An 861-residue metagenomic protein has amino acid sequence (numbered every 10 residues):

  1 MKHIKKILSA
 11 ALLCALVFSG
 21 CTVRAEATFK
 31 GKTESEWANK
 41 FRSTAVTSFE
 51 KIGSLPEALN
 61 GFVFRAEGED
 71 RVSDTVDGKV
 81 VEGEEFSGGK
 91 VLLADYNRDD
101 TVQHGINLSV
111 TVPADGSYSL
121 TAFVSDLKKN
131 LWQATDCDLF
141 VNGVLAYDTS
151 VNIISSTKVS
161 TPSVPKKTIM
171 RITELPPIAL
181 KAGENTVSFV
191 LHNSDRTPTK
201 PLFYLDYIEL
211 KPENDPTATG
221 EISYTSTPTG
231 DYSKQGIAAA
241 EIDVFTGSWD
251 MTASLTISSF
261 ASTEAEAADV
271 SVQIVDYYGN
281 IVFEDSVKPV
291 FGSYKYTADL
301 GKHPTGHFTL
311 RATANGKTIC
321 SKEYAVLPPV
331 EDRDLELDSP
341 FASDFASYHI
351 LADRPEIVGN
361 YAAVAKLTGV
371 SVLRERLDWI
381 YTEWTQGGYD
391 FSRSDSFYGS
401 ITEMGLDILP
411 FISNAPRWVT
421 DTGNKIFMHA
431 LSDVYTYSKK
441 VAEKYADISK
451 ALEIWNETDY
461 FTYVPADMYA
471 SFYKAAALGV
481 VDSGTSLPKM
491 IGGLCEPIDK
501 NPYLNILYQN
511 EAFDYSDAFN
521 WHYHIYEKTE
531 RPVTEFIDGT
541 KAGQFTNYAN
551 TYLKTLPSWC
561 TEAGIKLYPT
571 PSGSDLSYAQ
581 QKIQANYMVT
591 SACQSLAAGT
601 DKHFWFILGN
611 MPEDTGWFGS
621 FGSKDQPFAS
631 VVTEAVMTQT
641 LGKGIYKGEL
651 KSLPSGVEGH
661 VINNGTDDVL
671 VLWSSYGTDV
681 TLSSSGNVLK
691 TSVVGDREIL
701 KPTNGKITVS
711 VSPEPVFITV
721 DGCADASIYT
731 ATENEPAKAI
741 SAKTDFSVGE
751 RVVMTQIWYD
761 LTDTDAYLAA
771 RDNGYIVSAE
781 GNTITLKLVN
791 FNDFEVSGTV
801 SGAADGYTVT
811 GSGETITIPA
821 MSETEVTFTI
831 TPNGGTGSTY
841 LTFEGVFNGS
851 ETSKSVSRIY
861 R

Functional and structural regions predicted by a protein language model:
T28-T229, Q273-V275, P329, A803-T810 (+2 more regions): Extracytoplasmic
G306-F308, A312-K322, T730-R751, G834-R861: Terminal connector regions
K322-R376: An acidic-aromatic substrate-binding cleft motif
A365-Y526: Substrate-binding cleft and catalytic face of glycoside hydrolase catalytic domains, especially the flexible beta-alpha
A466-V589, A598: Noncatalytic carbohydrate-binding groove/subsite architecture in carbohydrate-active enzymes
G564-A635, Q639, E649-V657, G665: Aromatic/acidic polysaccharide-binding cleft in carbohydrate-active enzymes
S652-N687, V693-G695, E714-V716, T783-T785 (+2 more regions): Carbohydrate-binding surface patches
T703-W758: C-terminal beta-strand-rich structural cap/linker in extracellular carbohydrate-active enzymes
